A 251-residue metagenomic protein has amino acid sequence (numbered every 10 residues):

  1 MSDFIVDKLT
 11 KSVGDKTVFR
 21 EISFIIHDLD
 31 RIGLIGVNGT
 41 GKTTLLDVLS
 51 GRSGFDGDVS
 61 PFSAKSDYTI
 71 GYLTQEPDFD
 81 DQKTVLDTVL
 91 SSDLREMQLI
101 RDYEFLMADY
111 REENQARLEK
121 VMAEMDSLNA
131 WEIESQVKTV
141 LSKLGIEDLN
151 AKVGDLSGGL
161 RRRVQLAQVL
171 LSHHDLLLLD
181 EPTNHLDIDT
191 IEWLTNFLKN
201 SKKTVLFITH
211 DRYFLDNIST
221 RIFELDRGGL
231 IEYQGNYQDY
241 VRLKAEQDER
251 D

Functional and structural regions predicted by a protein language model:
M1-D251: ABC ATP-binding cassette signature C-motif
